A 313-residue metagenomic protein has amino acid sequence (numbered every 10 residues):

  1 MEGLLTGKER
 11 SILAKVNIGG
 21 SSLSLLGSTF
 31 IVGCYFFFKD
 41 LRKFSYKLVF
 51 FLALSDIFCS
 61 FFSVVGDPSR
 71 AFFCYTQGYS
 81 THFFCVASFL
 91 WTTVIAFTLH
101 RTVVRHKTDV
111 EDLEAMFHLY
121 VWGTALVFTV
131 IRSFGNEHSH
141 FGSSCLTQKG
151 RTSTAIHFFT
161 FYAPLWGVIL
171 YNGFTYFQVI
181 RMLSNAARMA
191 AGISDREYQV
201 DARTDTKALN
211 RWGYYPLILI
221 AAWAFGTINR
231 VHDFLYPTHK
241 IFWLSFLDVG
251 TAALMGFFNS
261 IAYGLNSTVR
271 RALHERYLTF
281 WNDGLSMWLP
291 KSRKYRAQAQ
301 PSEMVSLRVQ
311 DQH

Functional and structural regions predicted by a protein language model:
M1-N17, A71-S80, S143-F161, V200-K207 (+1 more regions): Juxtamembrane membrane-interface segments at transmembrane-helix boundaries in membrane proteins
R10-A14, S55-D109: Extracellular TM2-ECL1-early TM3 structural module of rhodopsin-like
S11-K39, A53, L90, F97: First transmembrane helix
K39-R42, G66-Y75, S133-I156, I228-L247: Membrane-lumen (extracellular) interface motif
R105-T129: The cytoplasmic-loop to transmembrane-helix boundary for the fourth helix
F128-N185, N210: Extracellular-loop-to-transmembrane junctions of the mid-late helices
M182-I228: Intracellular effector-coupling site of seven-transmembrane GPCRs, centered on the ICL3-to-TM6 transition
N210-A222, G226-R230, K240-Q300: Seventh transmembrane helix
